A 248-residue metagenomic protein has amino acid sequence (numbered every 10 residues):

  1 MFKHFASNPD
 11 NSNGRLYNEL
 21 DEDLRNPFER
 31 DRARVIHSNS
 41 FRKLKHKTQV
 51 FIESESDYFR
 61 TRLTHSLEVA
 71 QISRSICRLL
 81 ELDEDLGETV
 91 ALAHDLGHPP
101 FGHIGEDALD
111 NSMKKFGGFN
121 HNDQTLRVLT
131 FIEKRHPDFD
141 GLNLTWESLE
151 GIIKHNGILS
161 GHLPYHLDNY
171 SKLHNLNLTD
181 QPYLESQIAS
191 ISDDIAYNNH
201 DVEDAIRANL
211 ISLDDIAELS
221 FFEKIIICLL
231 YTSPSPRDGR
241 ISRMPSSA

Functional and structural regions predicted by a protein language model:
M1-N143, E147, I152-N156, S160 (+1 more regions): An N-terminal structural lobe/cap that precedes and organizes the functional/catalytic core across diverse proteins
H103, V202-E203, M244: Hydrophobic alpha-helical membrane-insertion segments
I158-Y165, H200-E203: A glycine- and charged-residue-rich anion-binding loop/surface
H166-N169, E223-L230: Charged, glycine/proline-rich intrinsically disordered loops and linkers
H174-I227: Loop-centered beta-sheet repeat module
Y231-P236: Conserved small/polar residues in nucleotide/adenosyl-binding loops
S242-A248: Hydrophobic alpha-helical segments, chiefly the membrane-spanning helices and signal/signal-anchor peptides
